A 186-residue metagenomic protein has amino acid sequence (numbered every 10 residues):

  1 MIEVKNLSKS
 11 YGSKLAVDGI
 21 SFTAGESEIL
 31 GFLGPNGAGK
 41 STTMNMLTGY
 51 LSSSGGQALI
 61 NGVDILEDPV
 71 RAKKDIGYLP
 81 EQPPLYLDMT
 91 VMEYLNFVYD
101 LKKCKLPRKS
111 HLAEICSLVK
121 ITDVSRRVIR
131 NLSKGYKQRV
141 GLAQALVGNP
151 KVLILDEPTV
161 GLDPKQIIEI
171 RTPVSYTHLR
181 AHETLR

Functional and structural regions predicted by a protein language model:
P35-G39: Walker A (P-loop) phosphate-binding loop of ABC-type ATPase nucleotide-binding domains
G56-E67, R71-A72: Conserved ABC transporter NBD signature motif
N96, D100-V124: Conserved ABC ATPase "signature" region
N149: Conserved catalytic motifs of ABC-family nucleotide-binding domains
L153-E157, L162: Catalytic Walker B motif of ABC-type/P-loop ATPase nucleotide-binding domains
H178-R186: Single conserved hydrophobic/aromatic residue that forms the stacking wall/gate of nucleotide- or nucleobase-binding
